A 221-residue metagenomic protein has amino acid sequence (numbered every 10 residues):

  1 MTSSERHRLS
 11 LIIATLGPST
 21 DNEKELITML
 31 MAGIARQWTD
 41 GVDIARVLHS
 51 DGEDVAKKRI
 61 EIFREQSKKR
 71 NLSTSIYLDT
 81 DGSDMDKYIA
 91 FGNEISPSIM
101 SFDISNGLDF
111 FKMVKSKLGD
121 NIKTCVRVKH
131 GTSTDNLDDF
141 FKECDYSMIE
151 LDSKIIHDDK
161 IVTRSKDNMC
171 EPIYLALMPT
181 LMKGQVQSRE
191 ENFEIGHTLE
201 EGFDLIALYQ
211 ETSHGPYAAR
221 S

Functional and structural regions predicted by a protein language model:
M1-S221: Non-catalytic helical/linker scaffolds that mediate oligomerization, partner binding, and domain coupling around large
